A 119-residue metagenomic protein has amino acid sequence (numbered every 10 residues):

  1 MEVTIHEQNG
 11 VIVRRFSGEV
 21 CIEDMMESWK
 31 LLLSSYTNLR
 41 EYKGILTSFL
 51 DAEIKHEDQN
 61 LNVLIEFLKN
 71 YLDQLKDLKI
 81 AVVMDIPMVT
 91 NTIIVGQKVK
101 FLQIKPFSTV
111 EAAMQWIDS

Functional and structural regions predicted by a protein language model:
M1-S119: Amphipathic, Lys/Arg-enriched alpha-helical "gate/interface" segment within cytosolic domains that mediates
